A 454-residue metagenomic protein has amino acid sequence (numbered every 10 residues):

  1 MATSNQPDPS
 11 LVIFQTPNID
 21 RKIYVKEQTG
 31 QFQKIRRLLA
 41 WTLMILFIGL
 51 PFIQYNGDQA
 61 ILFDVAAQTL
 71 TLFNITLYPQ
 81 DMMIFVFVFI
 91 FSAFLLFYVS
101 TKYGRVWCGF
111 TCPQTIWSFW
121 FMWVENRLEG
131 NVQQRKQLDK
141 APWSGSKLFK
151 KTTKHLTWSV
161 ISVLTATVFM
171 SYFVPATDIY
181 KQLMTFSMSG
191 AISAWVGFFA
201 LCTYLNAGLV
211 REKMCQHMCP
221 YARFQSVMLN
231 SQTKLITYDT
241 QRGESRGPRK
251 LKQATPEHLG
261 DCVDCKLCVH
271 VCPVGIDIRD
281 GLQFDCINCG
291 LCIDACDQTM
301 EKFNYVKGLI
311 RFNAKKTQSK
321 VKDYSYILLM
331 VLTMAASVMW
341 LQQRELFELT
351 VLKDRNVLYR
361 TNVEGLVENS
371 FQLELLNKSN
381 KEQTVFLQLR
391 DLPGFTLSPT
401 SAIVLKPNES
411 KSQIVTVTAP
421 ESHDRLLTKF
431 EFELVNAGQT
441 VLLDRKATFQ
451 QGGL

Functional and structural regions predicted by a protein language model:
A2-L235, G243-S245, I293, G308-V331: Membrane-embedded alpha-helical bundles of multi-pass integral membrane proteins
S100-T115, A207-A222, Q253-M300: Cysteine-centered iron-sulfur cluster-binding motifs in ferredoxin-type domains/subunits of redox enzymes
A335-L358: Hydrophobic alpha-helical transmembrane segments in integral membrane proteins
L366-Q372, K411-Q413, R425-F430: Short, solvent-exposed loop/turn segments enriched in Ser/Thr/Gly
L375-S379, N436: Asparagine-centered strand-capping/turn motif at beta-strand->loop junctions
N380-G394: Short acidic, flexible loop segments centered on an aromatic residue
L397-E421: Intrinsically disordered, low-complexity Pro/Gly/Ser/Thr-rich segments with frequent PxxP/GP/PP motifs and embedded
E421-L454: Terminal connector regions
